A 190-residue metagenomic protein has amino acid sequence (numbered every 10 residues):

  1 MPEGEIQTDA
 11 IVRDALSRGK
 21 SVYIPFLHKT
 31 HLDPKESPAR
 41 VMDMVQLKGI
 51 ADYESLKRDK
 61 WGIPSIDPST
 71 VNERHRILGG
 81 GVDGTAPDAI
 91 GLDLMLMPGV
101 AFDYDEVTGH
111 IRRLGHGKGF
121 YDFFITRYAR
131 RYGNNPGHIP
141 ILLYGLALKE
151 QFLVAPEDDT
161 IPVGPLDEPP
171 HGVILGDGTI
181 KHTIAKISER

Functional and structural regions predicted by a protein language model:
M1-P87: N-terminal active-site beta-alpha-beta segment that forms phosphate/nucleotide-binding and substrate-recognition loops
I50, G62-M95, G99-H116, D122-R190: Surface-exposed, charge/polar-rich loops and edge strands
